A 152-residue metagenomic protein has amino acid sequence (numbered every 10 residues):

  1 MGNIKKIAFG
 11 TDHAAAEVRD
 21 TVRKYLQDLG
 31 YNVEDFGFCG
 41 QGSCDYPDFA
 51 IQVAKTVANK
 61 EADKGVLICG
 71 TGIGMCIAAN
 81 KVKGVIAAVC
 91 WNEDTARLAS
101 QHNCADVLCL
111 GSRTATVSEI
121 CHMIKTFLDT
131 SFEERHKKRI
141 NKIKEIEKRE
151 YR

Functional and structural regions predicted by a protein language model:
N3, A8-G10, A14-A15, E93-R152: C-terminal binding/interaction regions
E17, E34-F36, E134: Helix-termini ("caps") and immediately adjacent flexible loops/tails, especially at membrane-solvent interfaces
E17-D28: Short, solvent-exposed amphipathic alpha-helices that sit in or adjacent to ligand/effector-binding or catalytic
L29, V82-K83, N103: Short, structured coil segments at secondary-structure junctions
N32, I86, D106: Residue-level detector of anion-binding/catalytic polar loops
N32-S43: A short beta-strand-loop structural module common to alpha/beta enzyme folds
F49-V89: Helix-adjacent hinge/juxtasegments
